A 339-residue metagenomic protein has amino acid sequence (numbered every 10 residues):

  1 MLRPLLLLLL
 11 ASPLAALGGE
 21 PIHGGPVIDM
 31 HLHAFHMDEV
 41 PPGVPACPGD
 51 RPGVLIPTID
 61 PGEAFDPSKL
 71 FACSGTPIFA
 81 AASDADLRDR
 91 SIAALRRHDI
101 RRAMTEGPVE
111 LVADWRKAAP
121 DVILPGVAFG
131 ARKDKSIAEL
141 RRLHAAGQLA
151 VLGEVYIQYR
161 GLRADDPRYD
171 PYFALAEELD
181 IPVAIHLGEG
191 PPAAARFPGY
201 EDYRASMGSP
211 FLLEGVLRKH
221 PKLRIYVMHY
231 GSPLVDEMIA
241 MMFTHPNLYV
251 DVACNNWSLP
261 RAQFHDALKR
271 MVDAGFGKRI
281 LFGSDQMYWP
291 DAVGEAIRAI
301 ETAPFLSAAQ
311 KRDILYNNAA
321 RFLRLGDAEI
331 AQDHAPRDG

Functional and structural regions predicted by a protein language model:
P4-A15: Bacterial N-terminal signal peptides
G19-M30, F35-S74, I78-F79, D89-A93 (+2 more regions): Mid-to-C-terminal alpha-helical segments outside catalytic/metal-binding sites
H31, L95, L152, A176 (+5 more regions): Conserved, mostly hydrophobic/aromatic
F35-M37, E110-V112, R132-K135, Q158-R160 (+4 more regions): Active-site environment of divalent metal-dependent phosphoester hydrolases
S74-A82, G126-A131, E154-D166, Y200-Y203: The substrate-binding groove and active-site-proximal loops of carbohydrate-active enzymes, especially glycoside
D86-I92, K133-L143: Short, acidic/polar
R88-R96, M104-A119, G161-I185: Aromatic-lined substrate-binding rim segments of carbohydrate-active enzymes
D121, A150-V151, D165-L281, D333: Catalytic pocket-lining loop regions of alpha/beta-barrel enzymes, especially the amidohydrolase/enolase/GH5 lineages
